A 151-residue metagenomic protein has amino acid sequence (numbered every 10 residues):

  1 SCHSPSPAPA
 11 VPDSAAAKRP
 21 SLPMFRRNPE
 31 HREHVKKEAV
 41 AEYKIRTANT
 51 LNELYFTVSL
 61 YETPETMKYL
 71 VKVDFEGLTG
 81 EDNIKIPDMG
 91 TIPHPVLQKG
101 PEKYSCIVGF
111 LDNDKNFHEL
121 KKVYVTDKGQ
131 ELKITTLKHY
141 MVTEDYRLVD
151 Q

Functional and structural regions predicted by a protein language model:
H3-Q151: Exposed acidic/polar residues on beta-strands and adjacent loops within beta-sheet cores, strongest in beta-propeller
